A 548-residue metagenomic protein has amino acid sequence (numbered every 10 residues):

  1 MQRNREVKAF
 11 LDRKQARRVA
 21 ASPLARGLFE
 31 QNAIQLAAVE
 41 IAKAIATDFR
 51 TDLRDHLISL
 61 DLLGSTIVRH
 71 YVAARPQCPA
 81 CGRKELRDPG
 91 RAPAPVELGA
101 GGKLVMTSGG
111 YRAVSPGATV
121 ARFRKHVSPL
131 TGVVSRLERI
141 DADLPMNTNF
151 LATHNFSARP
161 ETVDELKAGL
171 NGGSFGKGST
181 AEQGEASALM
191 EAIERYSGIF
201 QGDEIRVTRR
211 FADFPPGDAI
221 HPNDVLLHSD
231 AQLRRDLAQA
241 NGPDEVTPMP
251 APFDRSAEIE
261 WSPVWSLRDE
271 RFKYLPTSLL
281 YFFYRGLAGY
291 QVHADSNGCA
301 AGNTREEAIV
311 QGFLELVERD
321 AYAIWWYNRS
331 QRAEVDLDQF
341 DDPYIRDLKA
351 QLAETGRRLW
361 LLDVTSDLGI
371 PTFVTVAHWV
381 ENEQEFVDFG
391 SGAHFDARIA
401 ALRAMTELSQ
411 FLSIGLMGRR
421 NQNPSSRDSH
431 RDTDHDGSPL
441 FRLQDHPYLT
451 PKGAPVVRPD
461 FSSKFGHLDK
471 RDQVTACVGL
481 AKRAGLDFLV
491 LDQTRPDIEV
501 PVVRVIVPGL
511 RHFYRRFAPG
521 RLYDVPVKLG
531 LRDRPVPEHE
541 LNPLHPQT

Functional and structural regions predicted by a protein language model:
M1-T51, D61-P95: E1/E1-like adenylate-forming module used to activate ubiquitin-like modifiers and sulfur-carrier proteins
D52-T548: Helix-biased "structured C-terminal domain" signature
